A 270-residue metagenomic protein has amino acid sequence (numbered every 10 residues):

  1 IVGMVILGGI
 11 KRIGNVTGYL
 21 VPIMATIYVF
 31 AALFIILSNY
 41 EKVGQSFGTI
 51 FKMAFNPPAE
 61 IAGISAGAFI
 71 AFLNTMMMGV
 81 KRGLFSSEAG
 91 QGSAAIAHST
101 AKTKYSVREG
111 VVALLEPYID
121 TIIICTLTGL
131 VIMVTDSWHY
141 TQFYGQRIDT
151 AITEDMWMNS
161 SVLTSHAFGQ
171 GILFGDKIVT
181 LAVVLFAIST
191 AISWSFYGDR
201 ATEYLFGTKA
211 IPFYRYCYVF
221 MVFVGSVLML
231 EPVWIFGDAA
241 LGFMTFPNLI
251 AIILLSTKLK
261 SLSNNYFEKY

Functional and structural regions predicted by a protein language model:
I1-F51, T202, W234-K260, E268: Membrane-interface loop-to-helix entry segments
I1-I10, V21-E41, M77, R82 (+2 more regions): Selective recognition of specific alpha-helical transmembrane segments in multi-pass small-molecule
I1-L7, T17-L20, F30, F69 (+4 more regions): Hydrophobic alpha-helical transmembrane segments of multi-pass membrane proteins
L7, F34-Q45, K52-V107, V111 (+1 more regions): Hydrophobic, membrane-embedded alpha-helices of multi-pass small-molecule transporters
L33-F51, A59-A66, T100-A101, L115 (+1 more regions): Extracellular/periplasmic helix-exit of transmembrane alpha-helices
F55-N74, Q170-I178, T208-F213, M229-L230: Membrane-interfacial loop-to-helix junctions in multi-pass transporters
G92-A101, V131-I132, F196, R200 (+2 more regions): Re-entrant/interfacial helical elements at transmembrane boundaries that shape and gate the permeation pathway
T180-V224, A240, S256-Y270: C-terminal membrane-solvent junction of multi-pass transporters and transport-like membrane proteins
